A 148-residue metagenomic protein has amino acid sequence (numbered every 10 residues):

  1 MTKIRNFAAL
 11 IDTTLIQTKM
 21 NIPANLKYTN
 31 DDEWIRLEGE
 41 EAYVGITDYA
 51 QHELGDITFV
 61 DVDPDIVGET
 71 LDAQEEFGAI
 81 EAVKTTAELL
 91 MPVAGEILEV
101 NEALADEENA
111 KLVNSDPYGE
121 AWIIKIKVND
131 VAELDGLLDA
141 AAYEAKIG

Functional and structural regions predicted by a protein language model:
K3-I16: Short, positively charged and aromatic/hydrophobic N-terminal segments
L15-A73, N114-G148: Acidic, low-complexity mobile loops and tails
N25-T29, A87-A94: Short coil-to-beta-strand transition motifs
E41, A94-E96: Structural motif
L71, F77-G78, I97-L98: Generic structural signal for buried aliphatic residues
E76-G78, V83-T85, A103-L104: Short, charged beta-turn/beta-strand-edge "cap" motif at the junction between a beta-strand and an adjacent loop
L98-I124: Aromatic- and Lys/Arg-enriched surface recognition patch
